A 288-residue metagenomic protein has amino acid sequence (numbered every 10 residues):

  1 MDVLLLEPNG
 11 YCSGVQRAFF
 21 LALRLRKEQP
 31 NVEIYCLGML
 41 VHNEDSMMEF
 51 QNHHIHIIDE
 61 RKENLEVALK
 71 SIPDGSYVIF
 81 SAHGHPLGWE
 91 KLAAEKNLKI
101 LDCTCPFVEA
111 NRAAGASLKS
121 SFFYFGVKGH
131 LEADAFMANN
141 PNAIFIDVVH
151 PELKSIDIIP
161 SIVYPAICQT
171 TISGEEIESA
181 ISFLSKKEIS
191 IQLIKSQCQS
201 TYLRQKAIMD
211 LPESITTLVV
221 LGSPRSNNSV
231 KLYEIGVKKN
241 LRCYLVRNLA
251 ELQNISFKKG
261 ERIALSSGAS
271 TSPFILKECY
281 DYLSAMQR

Functional and structural regions predicted by a protein language model:
M1-R288: The feature marks the mature, well-folded catalytic cores of soluble enzymes
